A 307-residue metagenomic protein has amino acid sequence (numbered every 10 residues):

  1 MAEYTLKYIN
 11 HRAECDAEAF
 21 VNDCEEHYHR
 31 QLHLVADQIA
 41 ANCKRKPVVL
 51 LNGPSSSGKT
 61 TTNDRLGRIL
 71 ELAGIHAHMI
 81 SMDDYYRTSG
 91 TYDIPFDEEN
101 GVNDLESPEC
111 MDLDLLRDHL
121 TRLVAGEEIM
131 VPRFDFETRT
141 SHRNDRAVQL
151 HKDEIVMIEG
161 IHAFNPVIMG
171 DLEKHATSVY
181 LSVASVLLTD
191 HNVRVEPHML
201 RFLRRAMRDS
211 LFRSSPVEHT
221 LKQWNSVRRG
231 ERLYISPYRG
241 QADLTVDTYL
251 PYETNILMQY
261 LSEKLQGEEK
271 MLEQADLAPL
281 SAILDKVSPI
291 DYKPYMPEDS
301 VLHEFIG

Functional and structural regions predicted by a protein language model:
M1-D37: Charged, amphipathic alpha-helical linker segments immediately N-terminal to NTP-binding catalytic cores
A17-N22, H29, P166-G307: Conserved NTP phosphate-binding and transfer environment spanning the P-loop NTPase/kinase superfamily
R45, L115-K174, L221-Y238, E253: Glycine-rich phosphate-binding loop used to anchor ATP phosphates in small-molecule kinases, encompassing both
V49-L51: Hydrophobic anchor at the beta1->P-loop junction of P-loop NTPases
G58: Conserved glycine(s) of the Walker
T61-L66, S81: Hydrophobic positions on the alpha1 helix immediately C-terminal to the Walker A/P-loop
R68-H78: Post-Walker A helix-loop "phosphate-sensing" segment adjacent to the P-loop in P-loop NTPases
H78-I80, R87-T138, I155: Conserved nucleotide-sensing/catalytic segment adjacent to the nucleotide-binding pocket in NTP-handling enzymes
